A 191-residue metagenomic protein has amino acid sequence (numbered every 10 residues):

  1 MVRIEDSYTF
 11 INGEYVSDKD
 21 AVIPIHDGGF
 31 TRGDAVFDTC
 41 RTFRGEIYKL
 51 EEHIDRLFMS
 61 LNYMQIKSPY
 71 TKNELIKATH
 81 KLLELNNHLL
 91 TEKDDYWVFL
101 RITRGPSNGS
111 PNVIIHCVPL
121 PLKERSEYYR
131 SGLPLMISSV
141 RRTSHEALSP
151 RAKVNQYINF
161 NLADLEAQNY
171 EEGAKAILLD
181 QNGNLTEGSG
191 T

Functional and structural regions predicted by a protein language model:
M1-I177, Q181-N184: Conserved alpha/beta cores of soluble small-molecule-handling proteins
E187-T191: Glycine-rich phosphate/ribose-binding loops and adjacent secondary-structure elements that form binding surfaces
